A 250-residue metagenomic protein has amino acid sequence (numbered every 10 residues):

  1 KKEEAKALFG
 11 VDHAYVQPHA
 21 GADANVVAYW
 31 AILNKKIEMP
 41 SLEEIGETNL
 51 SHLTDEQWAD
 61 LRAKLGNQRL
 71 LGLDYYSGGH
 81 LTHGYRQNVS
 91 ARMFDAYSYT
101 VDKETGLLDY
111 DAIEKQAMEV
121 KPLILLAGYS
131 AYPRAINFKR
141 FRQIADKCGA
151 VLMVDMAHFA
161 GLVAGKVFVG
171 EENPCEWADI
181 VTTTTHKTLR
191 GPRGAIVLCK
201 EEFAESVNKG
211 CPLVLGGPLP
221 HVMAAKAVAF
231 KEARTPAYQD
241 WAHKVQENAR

Functional and structural regions predicted by a protein language model:
K2-A14, H19, D23-R250: Conserved PLP-enzyme active-site core in the AAT-like
